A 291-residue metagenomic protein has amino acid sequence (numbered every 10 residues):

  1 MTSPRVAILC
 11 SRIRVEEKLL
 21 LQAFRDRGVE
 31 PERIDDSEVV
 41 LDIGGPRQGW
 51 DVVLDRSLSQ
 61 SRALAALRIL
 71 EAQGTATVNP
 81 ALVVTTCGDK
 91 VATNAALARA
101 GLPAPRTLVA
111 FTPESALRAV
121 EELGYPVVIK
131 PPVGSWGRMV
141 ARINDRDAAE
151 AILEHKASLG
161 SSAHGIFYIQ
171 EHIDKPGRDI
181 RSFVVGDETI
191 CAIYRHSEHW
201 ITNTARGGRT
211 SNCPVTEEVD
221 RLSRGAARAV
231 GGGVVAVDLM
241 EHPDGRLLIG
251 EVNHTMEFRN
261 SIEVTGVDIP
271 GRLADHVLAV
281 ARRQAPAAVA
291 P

Functional and structural regions predicted by a protein language model:
M1-V83, C87, A92: ATP-binding N-terminal substructure of ATP-dependent carboxylate-amine bond-forming enzymes
T2-V6, C10, P46, E71-G74 (+4 more regions): Active-site nucleotide/adenylate-binding loops and adjacent lid/helix of ATP-dependent enzymes
E30, A76, P103, P126 (+2 more regions): Residue-level detector of anion-binding/catalytic polar loops
G134, D174, D187, H242-G245: Short strand-connecting beta-turns/loops that link adjacent beta-strands
A141-V230: Phosphate-binding site of ATP-dependent enzymes
Y168, I190-C191, V235, L248-G250: Protein kinase-like catalytic core scaffold
I201-I249, G271-V289: A long amphipathic alpha-helix within ATP-dependent nucleotide-binding catalytic cores
N253-G266: Glycine-rich phosphate/pyrophosphate-binding beta-alpha loops
